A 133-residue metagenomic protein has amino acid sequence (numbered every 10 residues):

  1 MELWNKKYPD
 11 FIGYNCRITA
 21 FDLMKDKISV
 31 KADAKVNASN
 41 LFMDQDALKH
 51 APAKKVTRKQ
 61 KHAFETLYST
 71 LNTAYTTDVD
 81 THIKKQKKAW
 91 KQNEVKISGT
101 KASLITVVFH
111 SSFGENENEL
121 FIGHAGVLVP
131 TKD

Functional and structural regions predicted by a protein language model:
M1-S111, I122, P130-D133: Acidic/His-rich structured neighborhood in mature extracellular/periplasmic domains
N116-E119: Short consensus segments that form the blades of beta-propeller domains, in both extracellular/periplasmic
